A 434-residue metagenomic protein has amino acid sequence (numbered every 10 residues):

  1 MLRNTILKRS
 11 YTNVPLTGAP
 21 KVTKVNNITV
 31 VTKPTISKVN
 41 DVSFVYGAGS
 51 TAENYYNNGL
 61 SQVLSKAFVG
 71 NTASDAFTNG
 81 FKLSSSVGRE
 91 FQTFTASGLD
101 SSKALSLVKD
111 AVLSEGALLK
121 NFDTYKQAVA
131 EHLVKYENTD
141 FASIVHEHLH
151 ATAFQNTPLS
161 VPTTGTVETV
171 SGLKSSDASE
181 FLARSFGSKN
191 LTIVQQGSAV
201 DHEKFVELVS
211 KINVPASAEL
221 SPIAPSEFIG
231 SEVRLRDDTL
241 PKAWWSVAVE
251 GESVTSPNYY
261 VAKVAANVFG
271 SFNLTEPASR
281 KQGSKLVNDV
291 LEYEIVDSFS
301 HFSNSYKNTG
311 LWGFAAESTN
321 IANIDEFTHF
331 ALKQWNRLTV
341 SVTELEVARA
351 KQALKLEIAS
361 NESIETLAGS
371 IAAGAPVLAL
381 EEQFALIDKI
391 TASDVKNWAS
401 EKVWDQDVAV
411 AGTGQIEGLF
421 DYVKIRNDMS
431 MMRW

Functional and structural regions predicted by a protein language model:
M1-D75, S179, A183-D289, D407-W434: His/Glu-rich zincin catalytic helix
L2-T5, G70-P225, W245, E292-W434: Charge-rich, well-structured scaffold segments of protease-associated domains
